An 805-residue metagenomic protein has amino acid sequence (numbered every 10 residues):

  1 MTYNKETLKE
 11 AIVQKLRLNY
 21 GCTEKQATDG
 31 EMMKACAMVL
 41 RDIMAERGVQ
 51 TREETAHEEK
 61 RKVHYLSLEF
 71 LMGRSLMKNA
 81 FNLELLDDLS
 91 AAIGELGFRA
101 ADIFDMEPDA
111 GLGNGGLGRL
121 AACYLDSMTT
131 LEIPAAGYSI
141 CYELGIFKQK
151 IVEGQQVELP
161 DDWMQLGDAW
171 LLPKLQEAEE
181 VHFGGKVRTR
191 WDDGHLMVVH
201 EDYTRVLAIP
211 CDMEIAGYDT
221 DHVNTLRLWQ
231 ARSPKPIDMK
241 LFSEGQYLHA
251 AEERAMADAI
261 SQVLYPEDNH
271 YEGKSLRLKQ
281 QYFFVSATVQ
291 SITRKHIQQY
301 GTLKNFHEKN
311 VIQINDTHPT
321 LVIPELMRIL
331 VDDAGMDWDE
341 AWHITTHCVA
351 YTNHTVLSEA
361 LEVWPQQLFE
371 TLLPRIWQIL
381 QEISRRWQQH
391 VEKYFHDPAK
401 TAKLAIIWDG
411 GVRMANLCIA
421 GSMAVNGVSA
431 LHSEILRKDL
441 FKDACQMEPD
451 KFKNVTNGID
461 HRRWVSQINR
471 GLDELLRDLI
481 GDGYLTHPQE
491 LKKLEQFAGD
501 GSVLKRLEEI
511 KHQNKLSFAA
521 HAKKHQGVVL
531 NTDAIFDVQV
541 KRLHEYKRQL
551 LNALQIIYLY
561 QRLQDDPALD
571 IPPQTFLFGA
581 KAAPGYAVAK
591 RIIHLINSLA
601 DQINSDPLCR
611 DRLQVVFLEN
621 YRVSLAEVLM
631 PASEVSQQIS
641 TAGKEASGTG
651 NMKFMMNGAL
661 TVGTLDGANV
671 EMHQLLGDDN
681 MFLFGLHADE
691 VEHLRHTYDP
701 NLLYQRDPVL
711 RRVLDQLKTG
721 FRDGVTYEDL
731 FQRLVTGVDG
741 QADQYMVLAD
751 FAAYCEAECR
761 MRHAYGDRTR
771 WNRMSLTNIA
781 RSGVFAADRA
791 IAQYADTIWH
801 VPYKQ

Functional and structural regions predicted by a protein language model:
M1-Q805: A conserved ligand/cofactor-binding region detector
